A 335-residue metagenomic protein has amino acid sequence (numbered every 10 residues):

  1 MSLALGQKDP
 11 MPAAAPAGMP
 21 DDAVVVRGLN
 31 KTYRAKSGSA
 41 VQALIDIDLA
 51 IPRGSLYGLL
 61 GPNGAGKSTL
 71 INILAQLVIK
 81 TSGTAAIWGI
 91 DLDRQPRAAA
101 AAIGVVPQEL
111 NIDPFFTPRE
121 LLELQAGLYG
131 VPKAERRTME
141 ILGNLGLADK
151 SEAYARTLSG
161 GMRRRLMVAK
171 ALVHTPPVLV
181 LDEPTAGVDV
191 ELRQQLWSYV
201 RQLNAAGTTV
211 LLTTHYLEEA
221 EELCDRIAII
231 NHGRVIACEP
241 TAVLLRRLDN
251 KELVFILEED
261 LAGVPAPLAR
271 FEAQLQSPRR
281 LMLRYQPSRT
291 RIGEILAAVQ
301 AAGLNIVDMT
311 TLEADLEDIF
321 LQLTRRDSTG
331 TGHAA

Functional and structural regions predicted by a protein language model:
P62-G66: Walker A (P-loop) phosphate-binding loop of ABC-type ATPase nucleotide-binding domains
E123, G127-K150: Conserved ABC ATPase "signature" region
Y154-L158: Conserved ABC ATPase signature
T175: Conserved catalytic motifs of ABC-family nucleotide-binding domains
L179-D182: Catalytic Walker B motif of ABC-type/P-loop ATPase nucleotide-binding domains
W197-Q286: ABC transporter nucleotide-binding domain
